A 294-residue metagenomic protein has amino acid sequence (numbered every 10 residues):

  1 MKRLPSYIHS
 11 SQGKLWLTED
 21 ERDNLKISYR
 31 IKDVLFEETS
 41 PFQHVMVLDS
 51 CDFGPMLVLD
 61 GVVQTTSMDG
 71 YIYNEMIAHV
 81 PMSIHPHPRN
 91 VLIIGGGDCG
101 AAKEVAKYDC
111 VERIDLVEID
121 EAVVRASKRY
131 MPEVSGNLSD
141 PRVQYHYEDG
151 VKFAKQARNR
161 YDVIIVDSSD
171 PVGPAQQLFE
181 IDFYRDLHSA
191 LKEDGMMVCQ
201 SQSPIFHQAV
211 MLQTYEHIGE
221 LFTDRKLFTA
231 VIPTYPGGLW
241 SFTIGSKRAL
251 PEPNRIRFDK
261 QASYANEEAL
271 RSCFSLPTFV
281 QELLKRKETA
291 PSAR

Functional and structural regions predicted by a protein language model:
K2-M46, E216, G237-R294: SAM/dcSAM-binding transferase cores
K2-W16, S40, T65-M196, F206-Y215 (+2 more regions): The AdoMet/dcAdoMet-binding core of the Class I SAM-like
V45-F53: N-terminal glycine-rich anion-binding loops that anchor highly charged ligand groups
V58-L59: A general beta-strand register signal
S169, Q202-P204, A230: Histidine- and/or cysteine-centered catalytic micro-motif in compact active-site loops
Y184-R185, V210-I232, T243: Conserved Class I S-adenosyl-L-methionine
M197-V198, K226: Structural detector of well-ordered beta-strand residues that form the stable sheet scaffold of enzyme domains
